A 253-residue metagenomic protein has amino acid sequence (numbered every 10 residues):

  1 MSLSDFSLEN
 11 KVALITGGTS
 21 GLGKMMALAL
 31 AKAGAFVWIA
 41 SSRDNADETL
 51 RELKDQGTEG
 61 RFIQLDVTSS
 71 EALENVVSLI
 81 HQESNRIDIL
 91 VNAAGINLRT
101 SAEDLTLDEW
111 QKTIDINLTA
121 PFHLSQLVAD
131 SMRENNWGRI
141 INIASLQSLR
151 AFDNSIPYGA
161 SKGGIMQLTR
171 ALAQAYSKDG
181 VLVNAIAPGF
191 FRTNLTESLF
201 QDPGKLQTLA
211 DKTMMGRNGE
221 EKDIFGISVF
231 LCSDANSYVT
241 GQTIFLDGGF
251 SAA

Functional and structural regions predicted by a protein language model:
V12, T19-S20: Conserved glycine-rich cofactor-binding loop
A35-E48: Conserved glycine-rich Rossmann-like NAD(P)H-binding loop of the short-chain dehydrogenase/reductase
S101-A102, T106-I114, I140, K205 (+1 more regions): Substrate-binding pocket helix/loop in short-chain dehydrogenase/reductase
S125, S161, T169: Active-site helix of classical SDR
W137, E220-L246, S251: C-terminal substrate-recognition "lid" of short-chain dehydrogenase/reductases
S145: Residue(s) in the substrate-gating loop at a strand-loop-helix junction that position the organic substrate next
S177, L182, V239-G241: Short, small/polar-rich loop/turn modules that mediate ligand/substrate recognition or access, typified
